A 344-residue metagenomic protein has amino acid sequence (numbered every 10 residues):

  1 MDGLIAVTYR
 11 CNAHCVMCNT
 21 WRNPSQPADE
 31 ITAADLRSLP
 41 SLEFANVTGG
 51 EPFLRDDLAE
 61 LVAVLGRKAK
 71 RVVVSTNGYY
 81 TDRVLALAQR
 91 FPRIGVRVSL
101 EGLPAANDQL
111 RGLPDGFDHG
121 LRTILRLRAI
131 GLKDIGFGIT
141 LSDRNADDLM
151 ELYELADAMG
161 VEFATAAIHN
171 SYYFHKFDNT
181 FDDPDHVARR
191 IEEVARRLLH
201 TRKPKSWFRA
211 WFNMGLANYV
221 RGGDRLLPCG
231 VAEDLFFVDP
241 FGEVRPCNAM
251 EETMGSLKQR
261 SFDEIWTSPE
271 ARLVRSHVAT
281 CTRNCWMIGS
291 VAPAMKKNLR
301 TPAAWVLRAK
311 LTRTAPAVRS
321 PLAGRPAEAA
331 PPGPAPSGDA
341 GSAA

Functional and structural regions predicted by a protein language model:
M1-A6, F212-N218, I265-R275: Short, intrinsically disordered, charge-biased short linear motifs at domain edges
M1-I94, Y172: Conserved alpha-helical substructure of the radical SAM core
V7, C11, V84, V98 (+5 more regions): Generic structural signal for small/hydrophobic residues in well-ordered secondary structure, especially within
Y9, G78, G102, L141-D143 (+1 more regions): Non-catalytic surface loops within mature trypsin-like serine protease
R10, H14, C18-W21, A232 (+3 more regions): Cys/His-rich metal-chelating microdomains
C18-W21, L87, L110, R260 (+1 more regions): Residue-level signal for well-ordered alpha-helical positions
P27-I31, V64, K68, R90 (+7 more regions): Radical SAM enzyme [4Fe-4S]-AdoMet core and its adjacent flexible, acidic and glycine-rich loops/tails across
L226, V244-A344: Flexible mid-to-C-terminal extensions adjoining Fe-S/redox cofactors in radical SAM and related proteins
